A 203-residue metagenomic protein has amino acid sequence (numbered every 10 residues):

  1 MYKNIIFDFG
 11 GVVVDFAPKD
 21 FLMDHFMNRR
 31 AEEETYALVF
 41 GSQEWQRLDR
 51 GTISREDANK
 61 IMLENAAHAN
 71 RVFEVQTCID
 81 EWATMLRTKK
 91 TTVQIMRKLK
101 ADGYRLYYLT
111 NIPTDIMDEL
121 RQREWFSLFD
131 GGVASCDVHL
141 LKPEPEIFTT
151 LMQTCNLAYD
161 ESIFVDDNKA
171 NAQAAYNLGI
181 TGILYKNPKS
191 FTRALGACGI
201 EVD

Functional and structural regions predicted by a protein language model:
M1-G41: Active-site neighborhood of HAD-like aspartate-dependent phosphohydrolases
N4, L141-K169: Conserved Lys-Pro-Asp/Glu-containing loop-to-beta segment of HAD-superfamily phosphomonoesterases, centered on
D8-G11, G51, L99, Y108 (+2 more regions): Generic structural signal for small/hydrophobic residues in well-ordered secondary structure, especially within
W45-C78: A metal-dependent, Asp-based hydrolase signature
F73-Y107, P145: Short, acidic loop-to-helix structural element flanking the phosphoryl-transfer center in phosphate-processing enzymes
V93-A101, M152, A172, Y176: Surface-exposed amphipathic alpha-helices with a cationic face
Q122-C136, I200: Structural recognition of alpha->loop->beta junctions
Y159-G196: Acidic, Mg2+-coordinating phosphoryl-transfer loop and its flanking beta/alpha structural elements, shared across
